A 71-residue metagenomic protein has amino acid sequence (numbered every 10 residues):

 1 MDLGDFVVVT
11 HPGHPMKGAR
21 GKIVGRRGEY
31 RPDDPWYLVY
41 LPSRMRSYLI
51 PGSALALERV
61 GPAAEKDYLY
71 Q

Functional and structural regions predicted by a protein language model:
D2-A56, G61, L69: Basic/aromatic-rich interaction segments and small domains that mediate binding to polyanionic partners
K66: Glycine/charge-rich catalytic "coupling/switch" loops of P-loop NTPases
